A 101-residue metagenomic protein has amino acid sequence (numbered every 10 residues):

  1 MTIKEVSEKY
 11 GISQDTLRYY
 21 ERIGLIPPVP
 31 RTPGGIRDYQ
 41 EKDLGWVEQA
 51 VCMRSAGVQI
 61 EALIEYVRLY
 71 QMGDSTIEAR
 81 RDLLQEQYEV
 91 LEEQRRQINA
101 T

Functional and structural regions predicted by a protein language model:
T2-E8, P27-P30, E41-T101: Arg/Lys-rich, alpha-helical DNA-contact motif
V6, S13-T16: Short glycine/proline-centered loop/turn elements that form peptide/ligand docking sites
Y10-G11, G35: Conserved beta-strand-loop-alpha-helix junction that forms the acyl-donor binding cleft
D15-P33: Major-groove DNA-recognition helix of helix-turn-helix-type DNA-binding domains
R22, R37-Q40, L44: An amphipathic alpha-helix adjacent to DNA-recognition modules
